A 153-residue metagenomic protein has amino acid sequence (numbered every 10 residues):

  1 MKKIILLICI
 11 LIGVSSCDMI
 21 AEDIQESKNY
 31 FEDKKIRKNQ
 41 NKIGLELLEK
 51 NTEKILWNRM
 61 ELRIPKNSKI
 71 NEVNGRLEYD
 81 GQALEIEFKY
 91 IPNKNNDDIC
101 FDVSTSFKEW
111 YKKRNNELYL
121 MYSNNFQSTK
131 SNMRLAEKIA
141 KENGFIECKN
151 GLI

Functional and structural regions predicted by a protein language model:
M1-A21: Classical Sec-dependent N-terminal signal peptides that target proteins to the secretory pathway
C17-L84, Y90-I91, R114, N124-I153: N-terminal targeting sequences that direct proteins away from the cytosol to non-cytosolic compartments
A83-F107: Short, Gly/Ser/Thr-enriched beta-strand-loop segments that form substrate-interacting elements of hydrolase/peptidase
K108-N115: A short, hydrophobic, proline-anchored segment that marks a local hinge/packing element in signaling and regulatory
